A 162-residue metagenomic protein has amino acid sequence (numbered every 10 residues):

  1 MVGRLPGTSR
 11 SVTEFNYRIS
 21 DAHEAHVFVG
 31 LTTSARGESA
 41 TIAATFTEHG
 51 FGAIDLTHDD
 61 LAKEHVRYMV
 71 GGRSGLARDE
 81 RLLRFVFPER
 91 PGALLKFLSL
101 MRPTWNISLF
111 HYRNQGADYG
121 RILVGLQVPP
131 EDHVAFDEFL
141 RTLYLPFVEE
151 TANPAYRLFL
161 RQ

Functional and structural regions predicted by a protein language model:
M1-Q162: A conserved regulatory-domain signal marking ACT and ACT-like small-molecule sensing domains and adjacent regulatory
